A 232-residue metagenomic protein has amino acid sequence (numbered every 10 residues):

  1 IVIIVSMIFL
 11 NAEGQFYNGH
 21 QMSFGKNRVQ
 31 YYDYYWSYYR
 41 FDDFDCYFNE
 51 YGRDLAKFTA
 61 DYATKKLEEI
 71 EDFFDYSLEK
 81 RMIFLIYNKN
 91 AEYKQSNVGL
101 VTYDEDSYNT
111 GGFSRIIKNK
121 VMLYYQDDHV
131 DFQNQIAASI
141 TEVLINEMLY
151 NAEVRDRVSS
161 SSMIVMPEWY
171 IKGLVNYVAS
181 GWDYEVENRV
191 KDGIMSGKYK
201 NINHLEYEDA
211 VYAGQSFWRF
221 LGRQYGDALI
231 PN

Functional and structural regions predicted by a protein language model:
I1-I4: Sec-dependent signal peptide recognition, specifically the positively charged N-region followed immediately by
F9-N11: N-terminal signal peptide c-region/cleavage motif recognized by signal peptidases
G14-S161, P167, Y184-E185, N203: Juxtacatalytic substrate-recognition/specificity segment
M166-E187, D192-N232: Active-site-proximal alpha-helical
